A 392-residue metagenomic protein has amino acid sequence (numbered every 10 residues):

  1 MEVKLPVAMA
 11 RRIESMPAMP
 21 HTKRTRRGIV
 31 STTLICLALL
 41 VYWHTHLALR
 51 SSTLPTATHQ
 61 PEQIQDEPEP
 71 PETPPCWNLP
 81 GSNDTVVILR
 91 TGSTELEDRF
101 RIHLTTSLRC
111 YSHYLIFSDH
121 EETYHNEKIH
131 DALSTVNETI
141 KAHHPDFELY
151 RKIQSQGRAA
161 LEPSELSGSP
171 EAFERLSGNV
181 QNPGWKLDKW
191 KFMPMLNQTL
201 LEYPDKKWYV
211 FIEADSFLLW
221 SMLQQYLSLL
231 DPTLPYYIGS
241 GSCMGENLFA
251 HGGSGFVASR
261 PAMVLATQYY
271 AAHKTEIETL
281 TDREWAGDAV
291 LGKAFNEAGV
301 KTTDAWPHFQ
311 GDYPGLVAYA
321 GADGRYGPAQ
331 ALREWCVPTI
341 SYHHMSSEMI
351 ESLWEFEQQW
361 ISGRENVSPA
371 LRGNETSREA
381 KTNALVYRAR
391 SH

Functional and structural regions predicted by a protein language model:
E2-Q65, R283, A289, A294-H392: C-terminal catalytic/acceptor-binding lobe
P71-E72, E95-S107, H392: Short, well-formed alpha-helical segments that are part of the catalytic scaffolds of diverse glycosyltransferases
V86-T94: A conserved hydrophobic helix/loop-capping motif in glycosyltransferases and polysaccharide synthases
T94-E97, Y203-K206, A214-Y226: Acidic donor-binding/catalytic loop of UDP-sugar-dependent glycosyltransferases, especially processive GT2
I102-Y114, E121: Short, acidic, metal-binding catalytic loop of nucleotide-sugar glycosyltransferases
D119-K206: Active-site-proximal specificity loops/subdomain of glycosyltransferases
Y209: Short aromatic/hydrophobic "clamp" motif used to bind/position activated sugar donors
S216-K301, F309-Q310, E365: Conserved catalytic core of nucleotide-sugar-dependent glycosyltransferases
